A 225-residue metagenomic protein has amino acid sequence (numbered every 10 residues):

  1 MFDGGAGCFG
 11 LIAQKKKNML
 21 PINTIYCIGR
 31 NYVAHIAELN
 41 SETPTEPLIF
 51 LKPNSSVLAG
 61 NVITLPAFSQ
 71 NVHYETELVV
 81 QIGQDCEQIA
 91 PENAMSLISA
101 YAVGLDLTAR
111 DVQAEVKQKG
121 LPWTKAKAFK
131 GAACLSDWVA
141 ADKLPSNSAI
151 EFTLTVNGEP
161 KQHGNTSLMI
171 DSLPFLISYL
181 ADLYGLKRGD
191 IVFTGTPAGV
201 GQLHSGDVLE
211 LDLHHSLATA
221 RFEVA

Functional and structural regions predicted by a protein language model:
F2-K187, I191, G199-A225: Catalytic-core "active-site belt" of small-molecule-metabolizing enzymes, emphasizing His/Asp/Glu-rich regions
